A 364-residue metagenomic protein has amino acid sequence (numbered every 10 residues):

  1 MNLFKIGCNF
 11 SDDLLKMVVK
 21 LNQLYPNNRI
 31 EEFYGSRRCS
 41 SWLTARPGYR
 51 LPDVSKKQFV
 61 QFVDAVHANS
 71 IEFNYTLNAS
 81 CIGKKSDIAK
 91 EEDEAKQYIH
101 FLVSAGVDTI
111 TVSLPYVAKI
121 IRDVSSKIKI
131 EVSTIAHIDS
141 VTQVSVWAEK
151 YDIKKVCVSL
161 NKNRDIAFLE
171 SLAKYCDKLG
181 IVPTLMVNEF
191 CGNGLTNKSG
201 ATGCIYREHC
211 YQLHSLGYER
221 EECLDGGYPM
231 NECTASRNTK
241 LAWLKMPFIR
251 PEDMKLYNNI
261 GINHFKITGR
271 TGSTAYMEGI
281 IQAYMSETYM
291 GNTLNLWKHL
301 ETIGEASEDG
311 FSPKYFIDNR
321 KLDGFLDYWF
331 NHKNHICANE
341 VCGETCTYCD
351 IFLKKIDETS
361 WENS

Functional and structural regions predicted by a protein language model:
M1-V146, I153-K266, R270-S364: Active-site pocket-lining/capping segments in soluble small-molecule metabolic enzymes
